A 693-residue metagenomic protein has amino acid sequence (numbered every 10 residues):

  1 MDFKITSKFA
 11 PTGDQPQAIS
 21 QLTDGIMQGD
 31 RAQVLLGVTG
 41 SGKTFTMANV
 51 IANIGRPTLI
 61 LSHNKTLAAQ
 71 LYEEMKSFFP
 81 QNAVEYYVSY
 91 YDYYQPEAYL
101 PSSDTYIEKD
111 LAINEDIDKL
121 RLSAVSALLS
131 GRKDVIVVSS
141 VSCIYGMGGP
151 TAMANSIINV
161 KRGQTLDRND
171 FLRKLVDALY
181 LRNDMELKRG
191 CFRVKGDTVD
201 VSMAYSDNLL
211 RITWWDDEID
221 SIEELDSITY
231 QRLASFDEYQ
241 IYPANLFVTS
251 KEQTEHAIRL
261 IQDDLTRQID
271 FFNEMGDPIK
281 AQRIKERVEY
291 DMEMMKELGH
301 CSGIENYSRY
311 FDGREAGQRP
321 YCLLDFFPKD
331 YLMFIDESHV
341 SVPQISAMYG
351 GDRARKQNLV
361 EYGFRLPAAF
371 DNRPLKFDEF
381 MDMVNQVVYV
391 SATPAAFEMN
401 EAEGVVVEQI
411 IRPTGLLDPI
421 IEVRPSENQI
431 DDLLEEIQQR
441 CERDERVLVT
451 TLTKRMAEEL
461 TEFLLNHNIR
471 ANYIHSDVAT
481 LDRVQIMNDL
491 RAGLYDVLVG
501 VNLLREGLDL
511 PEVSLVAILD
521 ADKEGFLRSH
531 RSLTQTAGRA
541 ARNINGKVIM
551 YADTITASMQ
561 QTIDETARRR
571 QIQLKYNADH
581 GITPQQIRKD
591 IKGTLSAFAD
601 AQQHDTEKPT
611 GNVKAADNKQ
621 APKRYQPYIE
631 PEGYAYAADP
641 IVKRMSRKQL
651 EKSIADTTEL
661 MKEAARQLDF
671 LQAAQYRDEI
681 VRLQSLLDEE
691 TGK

Functional and structural regions predicted by a protein language model:
M1-L36: Conserved pre-motif I regulatory segment
Q28-V34, R56-P57, K133-V135, E445-R446: Pre-Walker A (Motif I) flank of P-loop NTPase domains
Q28-V50: Walker A/P-loop
V34, Y87-D432, E436-E442, T461 (+3 more regions): N-terminal cationic and glycine-rich segments that engage phosphates or anionic surfaces
P57-A69, Y86, K280, R440-E462: Conserved strand-helix element at the start of the C-terminal RecA-like helicase core
P80-S89, G303, R446-L448, L460-D482: Conserved RecA-like helicase motor-core motifs
T151-N155, T453-D477, R682, L686: Conserved helicase motor "Helicase C" RecA-like lobe of SF1/SF2 P-loop NTPases
V478-G500: Conserved helicase ATPase core of P-loop NTP-dependent helicases/translocases
